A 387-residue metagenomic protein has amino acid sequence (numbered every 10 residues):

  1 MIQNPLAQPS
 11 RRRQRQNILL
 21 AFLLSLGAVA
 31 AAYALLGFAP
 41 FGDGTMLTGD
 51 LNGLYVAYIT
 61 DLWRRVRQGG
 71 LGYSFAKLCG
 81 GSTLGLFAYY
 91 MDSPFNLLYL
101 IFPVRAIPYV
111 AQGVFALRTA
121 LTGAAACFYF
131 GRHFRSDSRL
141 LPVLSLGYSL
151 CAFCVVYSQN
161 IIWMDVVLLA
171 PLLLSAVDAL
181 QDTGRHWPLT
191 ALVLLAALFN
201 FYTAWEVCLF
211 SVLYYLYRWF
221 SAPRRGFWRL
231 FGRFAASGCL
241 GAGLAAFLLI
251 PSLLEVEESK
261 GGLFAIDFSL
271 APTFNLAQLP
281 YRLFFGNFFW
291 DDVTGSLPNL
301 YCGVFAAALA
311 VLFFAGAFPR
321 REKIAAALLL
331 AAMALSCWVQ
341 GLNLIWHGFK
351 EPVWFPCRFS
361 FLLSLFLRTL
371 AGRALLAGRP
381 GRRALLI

Functional and structural regions predicted by a protein language model:
M1-F38, R233: Start-transfer (signal-anchor) and selected internal transmembrane alpha helices of multi-pass inner/ER membrane
N4-R11, R132-S136, D178-P188, Y217-R229 (+2 more regions): Membrane-interface junctions at the ends of membrane-embedded or membrane-associated helices
A21-S25, G226-L253, A265-F268, K323-M333: Hydrophobic alpha-helical membrane-interfacial segments at the cytosolic entry of transmembrane helices
A28-G123, L146-V167, E206, V256-G261 (+3 more regions): Membrane-interface coil-to-helix junctions
G113-T122, M164-L172, C208, Y301-A307 (+1 more regions): Membrane-embedded alpha-helical segments of multi-pass membrane proteins, especially the transmembrane helices
T119-R132, R139-Q181, R185-F220, R233-L253 (+2 more regions): Membrane-embedded helix bundles of polyisoprenyl
L180, T203, A327-L335, Q340-G341 (+2 more regions): Contiguous transmembrane helix-bundle modules in multi-pass membrane proteins
C302-M333: Hydrophobic, aromatic-rich transmembrane alpha-helices and their immediate juxtamembrane boundary segments
